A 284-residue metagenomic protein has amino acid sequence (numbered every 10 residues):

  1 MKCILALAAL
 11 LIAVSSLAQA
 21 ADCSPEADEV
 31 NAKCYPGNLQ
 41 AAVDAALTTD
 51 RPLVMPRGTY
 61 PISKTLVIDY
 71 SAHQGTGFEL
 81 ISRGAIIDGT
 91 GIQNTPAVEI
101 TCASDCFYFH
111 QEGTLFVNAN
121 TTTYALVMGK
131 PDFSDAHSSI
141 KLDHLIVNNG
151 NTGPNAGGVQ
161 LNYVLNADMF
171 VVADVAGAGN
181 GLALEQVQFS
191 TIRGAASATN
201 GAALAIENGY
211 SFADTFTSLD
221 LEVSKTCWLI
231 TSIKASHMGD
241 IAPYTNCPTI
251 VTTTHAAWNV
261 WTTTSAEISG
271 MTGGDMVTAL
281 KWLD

Functional and structural regions predicted by a protein language model:
M1-I4: Positively charged n-region of N-terminal signal peptides that target proteins for export
A6-S15: Bacterial N-terminal signal peptides
A18-A41, A45, T59: Right-handed parallel beta-helix/beta-solenoid
P36-Q40, T49-E79, R83-N94, L115-F116 (+1 more regions): N-terminal extracellular ligand-recognition/capping segment immediately after the signal peptide
V43, L66-S71, N94-F107, T123-S134 (+7 more regions): Glycine-rich beta-solenoid repeat tracts in large extracellular/virion proteins
M55, H73-S82, Y108-G113, D135-D143 (+6 more regions): All-beta strand scaffolds that present successive hydrophobic residues in beta-strands
P61-T65, D69, A85-G89, V98-T101 (+6 more regions): Beta-strand-rich extracellular passenger or scaffold domains
G77-I86, A97-G150: Parallel beta-helix/beta-solenoid
